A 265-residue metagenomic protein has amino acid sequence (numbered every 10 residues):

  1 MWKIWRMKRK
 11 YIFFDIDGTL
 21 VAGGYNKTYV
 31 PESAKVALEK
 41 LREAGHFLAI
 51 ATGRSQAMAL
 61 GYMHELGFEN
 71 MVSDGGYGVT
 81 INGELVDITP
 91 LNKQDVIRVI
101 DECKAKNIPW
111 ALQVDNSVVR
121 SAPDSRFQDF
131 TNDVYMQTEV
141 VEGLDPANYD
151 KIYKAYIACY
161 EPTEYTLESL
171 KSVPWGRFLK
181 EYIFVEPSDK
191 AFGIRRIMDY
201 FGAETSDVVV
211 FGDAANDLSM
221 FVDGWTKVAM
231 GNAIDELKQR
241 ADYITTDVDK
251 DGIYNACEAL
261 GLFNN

Functional and structural regions predicted by a protein language model:
M1-M7: Short, Lys/Arg-enriched N-terminal segments with co-localized hydrophobic residues within the first ~10-30 amino acids
K10-N26, F221: Asp-based phosphoryl-transfer active-site loop
Y11, N70, A203, V209 (+1 more regions): Hydrophobic "anchor" residues on beta-strands that sit immediately upstream of conserved functional sites
Y29-R126: Active-site phosphate-binding/coordination module
L66-G67, G75, E168-K171, D223-G224 (+1 more regions): Short, structured coil segments at secondary-structure junctions
F68-G76, T89, N132, W175-R177 (+2 more regions): Short hydrophobic/aromatic-enriched beta-strand-loop microsegments
E102, I108, Q113-D223, N232: Conserved acidic, metal-coordinating active-site core of Asp-based, Mg2+-dependent phosphoryl-transfer enzymes
D223, K227-V228, N232-N265: Asp-based, Mg2+/Mn2+-dependent phosphohydrolase catalytic module
